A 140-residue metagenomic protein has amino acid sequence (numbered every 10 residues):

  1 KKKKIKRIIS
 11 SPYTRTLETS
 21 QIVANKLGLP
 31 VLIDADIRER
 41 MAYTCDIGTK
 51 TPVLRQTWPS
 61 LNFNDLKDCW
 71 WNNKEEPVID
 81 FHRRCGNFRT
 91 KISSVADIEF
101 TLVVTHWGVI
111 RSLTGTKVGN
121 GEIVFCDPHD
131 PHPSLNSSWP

Functional and structural regions predicted by a protein language model:
K1-F63: Phosphate-coordination/substrate-recognition cap region in phosphate-metabolizing enzymes
K1-K3, G86-I92: ANL superfamily AMP-binding
Y13, W71, H106, V118: Flexible loop residues that form catalytic and substrate-binding hotspots at small-molecule/glycan-binding clefts
T16-L17, V109-R111: Short, active-site-adjacent cap segments at secondary-structure transitions
E39-S60, A96-I98, R111-P140: Acidic, low-complexity terminal tails and accessory targeting/binding regions of phosphate-metabolizing enzymes
D46, P77-N87: Soluble or luminal CAZymes and related metallo-dependent hydrolases
P59-I79: Short glycine/proline- and acidic residue-enriched helix-loop micro-motifs that form flexible lids or anion-recognition
D97-T105: Generic beta-sheet signal
